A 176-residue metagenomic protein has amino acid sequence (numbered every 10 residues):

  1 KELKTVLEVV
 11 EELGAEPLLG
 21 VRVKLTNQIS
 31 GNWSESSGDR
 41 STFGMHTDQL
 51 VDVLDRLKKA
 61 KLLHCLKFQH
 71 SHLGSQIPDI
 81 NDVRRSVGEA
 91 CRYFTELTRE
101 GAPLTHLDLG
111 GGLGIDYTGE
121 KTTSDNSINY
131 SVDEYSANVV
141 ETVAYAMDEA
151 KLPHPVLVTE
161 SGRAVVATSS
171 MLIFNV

Functional and structural regions predicted by a protein language model:
K1-H106, I115, S131-E134: Active-site-proximal beta-alpha core segment in soluble small-molecule metabolic enzymes
S75-V176: C-terminal active-site-proximal or functional interface alpha/beta core segments in diverse enzymes
